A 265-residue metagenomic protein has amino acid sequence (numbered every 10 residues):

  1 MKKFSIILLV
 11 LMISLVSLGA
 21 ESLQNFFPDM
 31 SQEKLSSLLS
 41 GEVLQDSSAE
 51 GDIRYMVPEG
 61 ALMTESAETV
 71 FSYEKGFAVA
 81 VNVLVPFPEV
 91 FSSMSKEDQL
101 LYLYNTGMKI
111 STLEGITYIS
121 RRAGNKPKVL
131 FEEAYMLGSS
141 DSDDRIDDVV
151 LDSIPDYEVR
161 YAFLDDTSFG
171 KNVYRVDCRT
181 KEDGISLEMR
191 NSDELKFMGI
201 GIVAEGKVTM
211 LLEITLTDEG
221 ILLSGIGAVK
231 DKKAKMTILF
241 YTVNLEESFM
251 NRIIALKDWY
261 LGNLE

Functional and structural regions predicted by a protein language model:
F4-L15: Sec-dependent N-terminal signal peptides
S22-S168: Hydrophobic ligand-binding cavity/cleft-lining segments
D152-F163, E182-E188, F197-M198: Short, hydrophobic/aromatic-rich segments at coil-to-beta transitions
G170, I202-M210: Amphipathic hydrophobic-ligand
V173-T180, T209-L216: Hydrophobic/aromatic beta-strand elements that line small-molecule binding cavities or substrate pockets in beta-rich
E188-L195, I226-A228: Generic short beta-strand segments
L195-V203, A234-Y241: Flexible, membrane-facing loop/turn or short amphipathic-helix motifs that contact lipid bilayers or gate lipid-binding
T215-E265: Long, compositionally biased interface segments
